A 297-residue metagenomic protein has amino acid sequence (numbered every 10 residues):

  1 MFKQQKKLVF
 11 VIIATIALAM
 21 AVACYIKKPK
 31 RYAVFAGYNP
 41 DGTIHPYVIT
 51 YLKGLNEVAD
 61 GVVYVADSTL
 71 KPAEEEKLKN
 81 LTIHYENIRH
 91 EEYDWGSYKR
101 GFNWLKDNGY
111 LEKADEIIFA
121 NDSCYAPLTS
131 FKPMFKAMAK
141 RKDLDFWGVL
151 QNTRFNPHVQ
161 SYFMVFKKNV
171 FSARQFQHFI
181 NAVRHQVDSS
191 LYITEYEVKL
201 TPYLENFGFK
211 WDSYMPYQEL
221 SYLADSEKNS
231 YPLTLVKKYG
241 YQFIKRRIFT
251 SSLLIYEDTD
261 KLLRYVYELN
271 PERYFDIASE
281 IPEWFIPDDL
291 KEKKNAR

Functional and structural regions predicted by a protein language model:
M1-F2: Short, low-complexity, Lys/Arg-enriched N-terminal segments of secretory-pathway carbohydrate enzymes
Q5-F10, A21-R297: ER/Golgi luminal nucleotide-sugar-dependent glycosyltransferases, focusing on the catalytic module
T15-A17: Bacterial N-terminal signal peptides
